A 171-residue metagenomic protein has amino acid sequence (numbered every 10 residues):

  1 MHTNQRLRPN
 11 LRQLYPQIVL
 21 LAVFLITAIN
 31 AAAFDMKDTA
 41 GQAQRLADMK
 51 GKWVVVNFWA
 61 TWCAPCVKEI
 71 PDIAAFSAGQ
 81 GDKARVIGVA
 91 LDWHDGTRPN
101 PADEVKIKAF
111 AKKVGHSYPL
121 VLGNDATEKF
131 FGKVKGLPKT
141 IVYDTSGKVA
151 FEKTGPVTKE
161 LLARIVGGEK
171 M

Functional and structural regions predicted by a protein language model:
N4-V19: Bacterial N-terminal signal peptides that target proteins for export
Q17-A28: Bacterial N-terminal signal peptides
F34-V54, S77-A78, F131: A short beta-strand-turn-helix
F58-A75: Conserved redox-active cysteine motifs that mediate thiol-disulfide chemistry, especially di-cysteine Cys-X(1-2)-Cys
A84-P101, H116-D125: Thiol-based oxidoreductase modules, predominantly thioredoxin-like and allied folds used for disulfide exchange
D103-T145: Short, internal strand/loop/helix patches that form the active-site neighborhood or redox-interaction surface
G136-M171: Thiol-/selenol-based redox modules, centered on thioredoxin-like and closely related oxidoreductase domains
